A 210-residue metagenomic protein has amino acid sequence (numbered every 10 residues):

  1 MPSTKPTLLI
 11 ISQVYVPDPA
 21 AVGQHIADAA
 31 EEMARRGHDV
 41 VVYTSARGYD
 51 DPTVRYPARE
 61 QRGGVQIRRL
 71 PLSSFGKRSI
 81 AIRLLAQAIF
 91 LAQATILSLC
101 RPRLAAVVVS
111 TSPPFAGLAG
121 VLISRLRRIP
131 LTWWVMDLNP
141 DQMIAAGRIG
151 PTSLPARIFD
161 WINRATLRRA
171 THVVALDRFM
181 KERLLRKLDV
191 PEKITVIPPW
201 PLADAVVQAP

Functional and structural regions predicted by a protein language model:
M1-Q66: N-terminal subdomain of nucleotide-sugar transferases
T7, A105-A106, H172: Structural motif
V42-C100: A conserved catalytic-core segment of Leloir-type glycosyltransferases
A46, F179, I197-W200: Carbohydrate-associated surface elements
G48, V174, F179-K181: Alpha-helix capping/helix-boundary segments
R55, L185, P191, P201-P210: Acidic anion/phosphate-binding donor-loop and adjacent secondary structure in glycosyltransferase catalytic cores
L84, A88-Q93, L97-L99, L104-M136 (+1 more regions): An aromatic- and histidine-rich active-site surface loop
L118, L122-L126, P130, S153-A175: Membrane-proximal helix-turn-helix segments that form the acceptor-binding/catalytic region of lipid-linked
